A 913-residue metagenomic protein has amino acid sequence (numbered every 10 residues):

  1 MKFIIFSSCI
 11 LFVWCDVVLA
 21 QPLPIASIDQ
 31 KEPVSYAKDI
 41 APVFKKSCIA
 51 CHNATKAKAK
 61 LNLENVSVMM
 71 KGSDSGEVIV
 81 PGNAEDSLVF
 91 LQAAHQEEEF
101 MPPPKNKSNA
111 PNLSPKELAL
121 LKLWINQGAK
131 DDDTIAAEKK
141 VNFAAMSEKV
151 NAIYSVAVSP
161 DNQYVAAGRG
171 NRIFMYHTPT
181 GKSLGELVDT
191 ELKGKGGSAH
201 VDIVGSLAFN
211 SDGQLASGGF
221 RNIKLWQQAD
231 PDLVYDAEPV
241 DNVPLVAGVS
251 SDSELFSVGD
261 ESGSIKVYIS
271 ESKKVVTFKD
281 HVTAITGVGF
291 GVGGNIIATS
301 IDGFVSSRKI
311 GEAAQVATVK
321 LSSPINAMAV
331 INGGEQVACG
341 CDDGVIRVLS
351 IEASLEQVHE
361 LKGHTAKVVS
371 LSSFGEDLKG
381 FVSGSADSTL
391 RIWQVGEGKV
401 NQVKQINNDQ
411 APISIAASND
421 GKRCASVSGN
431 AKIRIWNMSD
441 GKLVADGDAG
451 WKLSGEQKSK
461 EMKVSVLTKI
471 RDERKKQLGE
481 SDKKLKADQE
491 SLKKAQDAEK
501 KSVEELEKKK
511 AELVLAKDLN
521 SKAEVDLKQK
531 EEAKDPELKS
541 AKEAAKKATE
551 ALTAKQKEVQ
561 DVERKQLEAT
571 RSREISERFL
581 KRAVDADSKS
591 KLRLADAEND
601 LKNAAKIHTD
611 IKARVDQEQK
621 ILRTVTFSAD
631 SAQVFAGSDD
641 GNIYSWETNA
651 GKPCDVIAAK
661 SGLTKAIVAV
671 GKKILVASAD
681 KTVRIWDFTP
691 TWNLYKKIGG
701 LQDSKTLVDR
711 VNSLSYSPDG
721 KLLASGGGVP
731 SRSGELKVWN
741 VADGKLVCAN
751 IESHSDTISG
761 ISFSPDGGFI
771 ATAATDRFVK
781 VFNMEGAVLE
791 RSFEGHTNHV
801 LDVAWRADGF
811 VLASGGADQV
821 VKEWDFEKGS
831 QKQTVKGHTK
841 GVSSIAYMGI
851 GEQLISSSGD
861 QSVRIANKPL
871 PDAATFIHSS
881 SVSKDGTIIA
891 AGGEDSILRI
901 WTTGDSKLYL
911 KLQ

Functional and structural regions predicted by a protein language model:
I5-D16: Bacterial N-terminal signal peptides
C15, A54-A57, G795, G837: Secreted/processed peptides and extracellular or luminal domains of membrane proteins
D16, A59, R732-G734: Residue-level signal for beta-strand positions within conserved beta-sheet cores that form or flank
L19-Y164, R169-R172, P179: Aromatic- and Gly/Pro-enriched helix-to-coil junctions and flexible linker segments
D131-Q913: WD40-repeat beta-propeller superdomains and closely related acidic/aromatic-rich repeat-like regions
